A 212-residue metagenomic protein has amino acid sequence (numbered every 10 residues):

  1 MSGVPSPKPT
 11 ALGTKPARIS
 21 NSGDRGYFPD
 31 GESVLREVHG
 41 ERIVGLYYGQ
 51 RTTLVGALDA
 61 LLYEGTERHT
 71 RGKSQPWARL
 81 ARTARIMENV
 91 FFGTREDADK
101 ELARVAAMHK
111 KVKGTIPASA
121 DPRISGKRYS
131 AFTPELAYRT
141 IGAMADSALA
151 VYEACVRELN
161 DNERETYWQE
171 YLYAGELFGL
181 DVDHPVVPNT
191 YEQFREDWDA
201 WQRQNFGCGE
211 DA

Functional and structural regions predicted by a protein language model:
M1-A212: Mature, function-bearing regions of proteins
